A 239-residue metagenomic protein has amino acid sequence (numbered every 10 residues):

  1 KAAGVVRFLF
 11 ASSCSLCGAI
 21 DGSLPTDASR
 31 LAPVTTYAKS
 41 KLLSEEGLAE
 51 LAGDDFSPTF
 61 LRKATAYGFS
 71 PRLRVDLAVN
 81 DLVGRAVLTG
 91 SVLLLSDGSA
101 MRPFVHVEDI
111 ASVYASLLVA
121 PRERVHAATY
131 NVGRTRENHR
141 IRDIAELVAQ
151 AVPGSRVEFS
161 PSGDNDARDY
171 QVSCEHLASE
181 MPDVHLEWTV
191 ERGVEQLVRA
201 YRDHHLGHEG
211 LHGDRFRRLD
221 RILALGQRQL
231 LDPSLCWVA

Functional and structural regions predicted by a protein language model:
K1-T36: Conserved Rossmann-fold NAD(P)-dependent oxidoreductase catalytic core, especially the SDR/UDP-sugar
R7-F8, P58, V157: Hydrophobic/aromatic residues located in beta-strands of well-ordered beta-sheets within soluble catalytic
L16-C17, A66-G68, I110, T135-E137: Conserved sequence/active-site signature of Rossmann-fold short-chain dehydrogenase/reductase
A19-D21, S70-P71, I141-R142: Short glycine-/acidic-enriched loop or helix-start segments at secondary-structure transitions that form or flank
S40: Active-site helix of classical SDR
L43: Active-site His/Glu-centered metal-binding helix of metallohydrolases
E46-R102, V107-L118, E146-A151: NAD(P)-dependent short-chain dehydrogenase/reductase
G90, L95-A239: C-terminal substrate-binding subdomain of Rossmann-fold SDR/epimerase-dehydratase oxidoreductases
